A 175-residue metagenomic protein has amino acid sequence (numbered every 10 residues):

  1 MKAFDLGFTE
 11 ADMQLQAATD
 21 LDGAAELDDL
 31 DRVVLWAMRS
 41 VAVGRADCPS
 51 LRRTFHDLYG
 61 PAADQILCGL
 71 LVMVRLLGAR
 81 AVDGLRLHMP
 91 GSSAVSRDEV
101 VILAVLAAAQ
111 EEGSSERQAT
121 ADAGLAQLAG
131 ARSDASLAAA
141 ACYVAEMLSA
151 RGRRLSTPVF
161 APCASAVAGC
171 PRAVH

Functional and structural regions predicted by a protein language model:
M1-H175: Polar/charged low-complexity regulatory segments
